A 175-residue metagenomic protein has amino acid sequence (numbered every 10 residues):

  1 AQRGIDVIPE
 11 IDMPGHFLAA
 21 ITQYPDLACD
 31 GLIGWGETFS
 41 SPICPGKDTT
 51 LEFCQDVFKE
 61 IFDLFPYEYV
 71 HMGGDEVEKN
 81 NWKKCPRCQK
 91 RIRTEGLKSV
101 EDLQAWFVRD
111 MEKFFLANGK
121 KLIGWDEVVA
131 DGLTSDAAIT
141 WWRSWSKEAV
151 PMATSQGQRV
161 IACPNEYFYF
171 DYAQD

Functional and structural regions predicted by a protein language model:
A1-K120: Substrate-binding cleft of carbohydrate-active enzyme catalytic domains
V7-I11, V70-M72, L122-G124, A137-W141 (+1 more regions): Hydrophobic faces of well-ordered beta-strands that scaffold small-molecule active sites in alpha/beta enzyme cores
M13-F17, H71-V77, E127-L133, E166-D171: A glycine-rich phosphate-binding loop feature that marks nucleotide/adenosyl-phosphate handling sites
A20-I21, L27-C29, R91-I92, D136 (+3 more regions): Alpha-helix boundary/interfacial micro-motifs
L27, I43-P45, W125-V128, Y169-F170: Generic preference for hydrophobic/aromatic residues in regular secondary structure cores
K59-I61, M111, D126-V128, E148-V150: Generic recognition of flexible, low-complexity loop/linker segments
Q104, W141-W142: Charged, low-complexity surface patches
V129-T134, W142-D175: Conserved alpha/beta catalytic core and glycan-binding cleft of carbohydrate-active enzymes
